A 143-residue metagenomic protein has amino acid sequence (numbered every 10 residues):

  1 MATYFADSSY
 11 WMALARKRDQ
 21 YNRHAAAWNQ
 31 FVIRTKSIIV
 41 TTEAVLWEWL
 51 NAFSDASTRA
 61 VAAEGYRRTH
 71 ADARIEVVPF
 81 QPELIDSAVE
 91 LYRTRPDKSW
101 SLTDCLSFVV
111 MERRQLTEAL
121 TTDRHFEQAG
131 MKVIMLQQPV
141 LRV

Functional and structural regions predicted by a protein language model:
M1-T41, S54-R68, Q138-V143: Short, well-structured N-terminal submotif of metal-dependent ribonuclease cores
D7, D104, D123: Acidic active-site catalytic centers that drive phospho-/nucleotidyl reactions and related ester hydrolyses
S9-M12, W47-L50, V89: Amphipathic alpha-helical segments within well-ordered protein domains
T35-K36, D72-A73, A129: Structured helix-beta-strand junction loops
V40, V78, I134: General small-molecule cofactor/ligand-binding pocket signal
I75-E118: Active-site neighborhoods of divalent-metal-dependent phosphate/nucleic-acid chemistry enzymes
F108-V109, R113-V143: Acidic, PIN/NYN-like endoribonuclease modules and their adjacent C-terminal/linker elements
